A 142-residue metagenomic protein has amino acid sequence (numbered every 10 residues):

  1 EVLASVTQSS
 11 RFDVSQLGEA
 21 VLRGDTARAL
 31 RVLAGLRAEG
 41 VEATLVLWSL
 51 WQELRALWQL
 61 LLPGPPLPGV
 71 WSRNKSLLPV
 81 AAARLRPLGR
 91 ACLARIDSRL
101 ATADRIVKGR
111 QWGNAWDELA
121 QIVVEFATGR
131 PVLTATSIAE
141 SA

Functional and structural regions predicted by a protein language model:
E1-T7, R11: Loop-centered beta-sheet repeat module
R11-L22, T26-A142: C-terminal alpha-helical interaction modules of replication/initiation AAA+ assemblies
